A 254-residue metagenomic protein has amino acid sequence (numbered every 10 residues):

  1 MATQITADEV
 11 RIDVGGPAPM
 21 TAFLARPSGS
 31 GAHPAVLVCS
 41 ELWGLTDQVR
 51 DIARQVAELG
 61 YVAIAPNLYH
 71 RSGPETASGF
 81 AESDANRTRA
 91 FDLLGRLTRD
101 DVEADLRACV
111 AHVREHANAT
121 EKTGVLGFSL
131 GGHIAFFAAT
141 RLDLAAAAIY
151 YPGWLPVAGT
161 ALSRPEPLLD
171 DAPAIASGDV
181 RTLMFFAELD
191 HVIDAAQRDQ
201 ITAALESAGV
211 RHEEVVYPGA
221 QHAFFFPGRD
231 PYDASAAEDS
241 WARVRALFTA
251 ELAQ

Functional and structural regions predicted by a protein language model:
M1-Q254: N-terminal cap/leader regions of alpha/beta-hydrolase-fold enzymes, predominantly small-molecule hydrolases
